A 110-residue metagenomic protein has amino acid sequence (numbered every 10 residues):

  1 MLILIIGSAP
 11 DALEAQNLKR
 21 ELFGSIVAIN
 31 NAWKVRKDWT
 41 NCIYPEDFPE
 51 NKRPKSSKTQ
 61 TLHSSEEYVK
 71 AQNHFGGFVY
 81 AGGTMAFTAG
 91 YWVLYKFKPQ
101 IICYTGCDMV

Functional and structural regions predicted by a protein language model:
M1-I3: Extreme N-terminal starter segment of soluble prokaryotic enzymes
A12, N17-C103, C107-M109: Acidic/Gly/His-enriched mid-domain segments of enzyme catalytic cores or analogous surface patches that mediate
